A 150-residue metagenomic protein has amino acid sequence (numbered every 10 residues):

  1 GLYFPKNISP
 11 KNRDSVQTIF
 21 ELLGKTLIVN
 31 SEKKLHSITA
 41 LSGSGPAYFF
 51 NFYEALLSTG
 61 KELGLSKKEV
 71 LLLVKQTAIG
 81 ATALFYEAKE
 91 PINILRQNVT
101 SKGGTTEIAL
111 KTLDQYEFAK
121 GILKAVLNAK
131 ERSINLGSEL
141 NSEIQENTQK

Functional and structural regions predicted by a protein language model:
G1-S37, Y48-E87, R132: Internal alpha-helical scaffold of NAD(P)-dependent oxidoreductase catalytic cores
K6, K33, T39-S42, F52 (+3 more regions): Solvent-exposed, flexible loop/coil residues
E21, A40-S42, T100-S101, I134: Generic detector of intrinsically disordered, low-complexity, polar/charged segments
K34-A40, I92-Q97: Short pre-catalytic strand/loop immediately N-terminal to key active-site residues, enriched for Gly-Thr
K75, I79-K150: NAD(P)-dependent Rossmann-like dehydrogenase/reductase catalytic/cofactor-binding core
